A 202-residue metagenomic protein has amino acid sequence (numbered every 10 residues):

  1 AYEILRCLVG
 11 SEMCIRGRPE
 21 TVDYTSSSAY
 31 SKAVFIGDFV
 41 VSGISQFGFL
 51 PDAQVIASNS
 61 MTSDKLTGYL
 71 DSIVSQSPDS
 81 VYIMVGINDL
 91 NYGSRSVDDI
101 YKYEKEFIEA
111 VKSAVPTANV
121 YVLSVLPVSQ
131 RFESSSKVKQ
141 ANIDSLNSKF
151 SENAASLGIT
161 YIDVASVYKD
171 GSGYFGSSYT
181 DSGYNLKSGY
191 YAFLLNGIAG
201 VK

Functional and structural regions predicted by a protein language model:
A1-I15: Single conserved hydrophobic/aromatic residue that forms the stacking wall/gate of nucleotide- or nucleobase-binding
P19-Y103: Conserved SGNH/GDSL esterase-like catalytic core that processes O-acyl groups on lipids and polysaccharides
V34, Y82, N119-Y121, T160: A structural signal for isolated positions on well-ordered beta-strands in alpha/beta enzyme cores
F39-G43, S60-S63, I87-Y92, L126-Q130 (+2 more regions): Solvent-exposed loop/turn segments at secondary-structure junctions within structured extracellular/periplasmic domains
I56-S60, D89-D98, V111, S134-Q140 (+1 more regions): Second-shell loop/turn segments in exported
M84-N88, K112-I143: Active-site segments of SGNH/GDSL-like serine hydrolases that catalyze O-acetyl group transfer/hydrolysis on lipids
E104-I108, N147: Generic structural signal for well-ordered alpha-helices, preferentially at hydrophobic/aromatic core positions
V128-K202: Catalytic His-Asp segment of secreted/periplasmic serine-dependent ester chemistry enzymes
